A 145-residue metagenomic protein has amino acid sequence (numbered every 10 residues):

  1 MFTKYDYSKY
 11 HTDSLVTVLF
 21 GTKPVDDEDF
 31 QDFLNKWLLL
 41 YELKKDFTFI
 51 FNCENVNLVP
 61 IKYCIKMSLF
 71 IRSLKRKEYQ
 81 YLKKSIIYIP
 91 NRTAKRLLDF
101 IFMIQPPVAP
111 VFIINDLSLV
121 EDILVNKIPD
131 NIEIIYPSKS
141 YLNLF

Functional and structural regions predicted by a protein language model:
F2-F145: Amphipathic, Lys/Arg-enriched alpha-helical "gate/interface" segment within cytosolic domains that mediates
